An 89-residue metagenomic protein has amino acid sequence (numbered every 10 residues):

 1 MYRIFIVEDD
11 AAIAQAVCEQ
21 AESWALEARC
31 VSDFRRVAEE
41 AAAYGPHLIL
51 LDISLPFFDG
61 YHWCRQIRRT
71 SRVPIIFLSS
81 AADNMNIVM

Functional and structural regions predicted by a protein language model:
M1-M89: N-terminal/domain-start alpha-helical segments
